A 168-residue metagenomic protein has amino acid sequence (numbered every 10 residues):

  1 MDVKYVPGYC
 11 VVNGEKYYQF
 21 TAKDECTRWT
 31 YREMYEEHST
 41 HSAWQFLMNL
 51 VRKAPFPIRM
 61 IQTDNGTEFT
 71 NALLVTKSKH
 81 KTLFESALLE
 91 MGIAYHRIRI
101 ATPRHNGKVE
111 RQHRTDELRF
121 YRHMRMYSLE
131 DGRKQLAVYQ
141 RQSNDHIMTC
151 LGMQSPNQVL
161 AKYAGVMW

Functional and structural regions predicted by a protein language model:
M1-T21, W29, H41-Q45, F56: Mobile-element integrase/transposase regions, centering on the N-terminal DNA-binding/Zn-coordinating module
D2, A22, R28, L47 (+8 more regions): Mobile genetic element proteins and their domesticated derivatives, centered on retroelements and DNA transposons
D24-E25, E36-T40, K77: A short acidic/small-residue loop/turn micro-motif
W29-E33, H96-I98, R122: Short small-residue beta-strand/loop micro-motif enriched in glycine and branched aliphatics
R32-M60: Active-site beta-loop-alpha junctions of metal-dependent nucleic acid enzymes, especially the RNase H-like/DDE
A54-T76, R99-A101, N106, M153-P156: Acidic/histidine-rich, metal-coordinating catalytic segments
K77-L83: Charged helix-capping and loop-helix junction motifs
S86, M91-I93, R114-W168: C-terminal domain-tail junction helix/linker
